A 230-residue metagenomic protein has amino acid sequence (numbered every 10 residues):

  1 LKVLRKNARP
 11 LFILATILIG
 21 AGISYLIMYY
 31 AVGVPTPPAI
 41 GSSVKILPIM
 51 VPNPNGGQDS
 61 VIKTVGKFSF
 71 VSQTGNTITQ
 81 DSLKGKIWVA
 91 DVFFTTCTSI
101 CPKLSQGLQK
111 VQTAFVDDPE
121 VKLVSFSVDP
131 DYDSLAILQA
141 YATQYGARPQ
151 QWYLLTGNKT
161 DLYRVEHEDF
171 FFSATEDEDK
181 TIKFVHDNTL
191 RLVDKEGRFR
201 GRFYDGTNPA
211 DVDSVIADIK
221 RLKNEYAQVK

Functional and structural regions predicted by a protein language model:
L1-V65, E225: N-terminal targeting signals for export/organelle localization
V51, S69-F70, L192: Hydrophobic beta-strand positions
V65-G66, W88, D187-T189: Short loop/turn microsegments at loop-to-beta-strand junctions
I78-L108, L123-V124: Short active-site neighborhood of thiol/selenol oxidoreductases, capturing the structured segment around
S105-V165: Structural microenvironment flanking redox-active thiols in thiol-disulfide oxidoreductases
Q150-W152, Y163, D169-T175, F184-R191: Structural micro-motif
E176-K230: Thiol-/selenol-based redox modules, centered on thioredoxin-like and closely related oxidoreductase domains
